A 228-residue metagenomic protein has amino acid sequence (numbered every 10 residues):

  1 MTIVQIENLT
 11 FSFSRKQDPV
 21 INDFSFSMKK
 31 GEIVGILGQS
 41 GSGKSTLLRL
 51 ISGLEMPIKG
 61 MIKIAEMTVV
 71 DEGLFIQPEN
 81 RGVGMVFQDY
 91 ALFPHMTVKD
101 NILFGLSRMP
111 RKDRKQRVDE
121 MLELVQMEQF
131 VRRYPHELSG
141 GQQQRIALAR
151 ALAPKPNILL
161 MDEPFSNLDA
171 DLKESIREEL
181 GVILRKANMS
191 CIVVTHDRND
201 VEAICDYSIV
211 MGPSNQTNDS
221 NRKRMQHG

Functional and structural regions predicted by a protein language model:
S52: Helix-to-loop junction immediately C-terminal to a conserved catalytic motif
M67-V70, K112-F130, G181-V182: Conserved ABC ATPase "signature" region
V69-G84, R108-R111: ABC ATPase NBD coupling module
Y134-L138, Q142-Q144: Conserved ABC ATPase signature
A153-N157: A short, proline-enriched helix->beta-strand linker immediately N-terminal to the Walker B motif in ABC-type P-loop
L159-E163: Catalytic Walker B motif of ABC-type/P-loop ATPase nucleotide-binding domains
N188-V194: Conserved H-loop
